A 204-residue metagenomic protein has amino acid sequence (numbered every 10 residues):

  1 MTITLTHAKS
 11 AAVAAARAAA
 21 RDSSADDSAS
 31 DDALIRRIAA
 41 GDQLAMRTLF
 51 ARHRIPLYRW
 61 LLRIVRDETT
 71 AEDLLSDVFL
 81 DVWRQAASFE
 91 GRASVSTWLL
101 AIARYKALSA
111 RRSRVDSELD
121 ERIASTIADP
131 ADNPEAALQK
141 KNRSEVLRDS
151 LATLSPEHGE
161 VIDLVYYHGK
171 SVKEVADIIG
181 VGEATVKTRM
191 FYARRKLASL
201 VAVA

Functional and structural regions predicted by a protein language model:
M1-R36, A40, L44, T48-R52 (+3 more regions): Intrinsic, short, N-terminal disordered tails of RNA polymerase sigma-factor systems
A39-A40, R63-E68, S76-S94, S113-R114 (+1 more regions): Sigma70-family region 2
H53, R189-Y192: Residues within the DNA-recognition helix of helix-turn-helix
R59, D73-L80, A93-Y105: Structural recognition of an alpha-helix C-terminal capping motif at a helix-to-coil junction
T70, T185, Y192: Residues in the helix-turn-helix
V78, I102, I162, V175-A176 (+1 more regions): Hydrophobic positions on the alpha-helical face of helix-turn-helix-like DNA-binding modules
R84-G91, A101-E121, K140, Y192: Arg/Lys-rich amphipathic alpha helix in sigma70-family domain 2
